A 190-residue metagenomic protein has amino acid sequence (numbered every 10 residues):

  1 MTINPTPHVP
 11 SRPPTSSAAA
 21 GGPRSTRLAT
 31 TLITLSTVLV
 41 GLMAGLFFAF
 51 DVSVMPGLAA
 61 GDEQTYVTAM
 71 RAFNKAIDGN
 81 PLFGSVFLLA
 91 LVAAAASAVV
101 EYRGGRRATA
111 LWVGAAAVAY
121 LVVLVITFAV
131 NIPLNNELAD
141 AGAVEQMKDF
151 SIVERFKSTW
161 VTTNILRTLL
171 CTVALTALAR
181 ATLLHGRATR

Functional and structural regions predicted by a protein language model:
M1-A29, R187-R190: Actinobacteria-biased recognition of intrinsically disordered, low-complexity terminal regions
N4, G114-L138: Hydrophobic alpha-helical transmembrane segments of integral membrane proteins
S11, A18-G22, L42-L88, P133-K157: Interfacial loop at the N-terminal end of multi-pass membrane proteins
R24-G41, S97-L124: Interfacial segments of alpha-helical transmembrane regions
F47, S97-E101, T127, L175-T182: Structural signal for membrane-spanning alpha-helices in multi-pass inner-membrane proteins, emphasizing helix cores
F87-S97, T168-L175: Core segments of transmembrane alpha-helices that mediate helix-helix packing or line hydrophobic substrate/ligand
T168-A188: A hydrophobic membrane-anchoring alpha-helix module
